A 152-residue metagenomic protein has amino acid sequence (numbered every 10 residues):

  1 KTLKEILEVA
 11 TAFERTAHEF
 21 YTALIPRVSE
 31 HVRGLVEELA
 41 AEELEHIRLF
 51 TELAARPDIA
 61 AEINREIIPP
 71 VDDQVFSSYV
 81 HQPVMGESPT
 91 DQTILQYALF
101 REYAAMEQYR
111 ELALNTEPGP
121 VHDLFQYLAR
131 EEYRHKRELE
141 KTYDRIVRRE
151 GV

Functional and structural regions predicted by a protein language model:
K1-V152: Non-heme di-metal
